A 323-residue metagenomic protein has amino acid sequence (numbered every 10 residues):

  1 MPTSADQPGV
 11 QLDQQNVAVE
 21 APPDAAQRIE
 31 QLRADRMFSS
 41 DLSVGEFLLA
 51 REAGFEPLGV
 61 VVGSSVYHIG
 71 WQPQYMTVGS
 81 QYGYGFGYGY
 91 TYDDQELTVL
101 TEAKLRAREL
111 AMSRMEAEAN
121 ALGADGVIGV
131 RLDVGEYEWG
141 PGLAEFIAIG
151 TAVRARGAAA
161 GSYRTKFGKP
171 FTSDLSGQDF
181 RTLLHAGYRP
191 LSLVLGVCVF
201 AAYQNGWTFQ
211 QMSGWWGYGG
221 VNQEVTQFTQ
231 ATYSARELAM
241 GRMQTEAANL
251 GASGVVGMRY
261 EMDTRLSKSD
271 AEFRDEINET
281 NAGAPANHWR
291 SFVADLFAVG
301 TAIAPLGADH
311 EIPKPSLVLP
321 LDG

Functional and structural regions predicted by a protein language model:
P2-L100, L143-F228, S269-G323: Intrinsic disorder/low-complexity detector
V61, Y75-Q81, G85-R131, Q210-S269: Short, well-ordered alpha-helical segments
I69-W71, E136-Y137, T264-L266: Short active-site-adjacent helix-start/loop capping segments
M115, L132-P141, P285-H288: Catalytic micro-motifs at enzyme active sites that drive phosphoryl/nucleotidyl and oxygen chemistry
R131-L132, E136, G140, T151 (+2 more regions): A solvent-exposed interaction/effector surface
